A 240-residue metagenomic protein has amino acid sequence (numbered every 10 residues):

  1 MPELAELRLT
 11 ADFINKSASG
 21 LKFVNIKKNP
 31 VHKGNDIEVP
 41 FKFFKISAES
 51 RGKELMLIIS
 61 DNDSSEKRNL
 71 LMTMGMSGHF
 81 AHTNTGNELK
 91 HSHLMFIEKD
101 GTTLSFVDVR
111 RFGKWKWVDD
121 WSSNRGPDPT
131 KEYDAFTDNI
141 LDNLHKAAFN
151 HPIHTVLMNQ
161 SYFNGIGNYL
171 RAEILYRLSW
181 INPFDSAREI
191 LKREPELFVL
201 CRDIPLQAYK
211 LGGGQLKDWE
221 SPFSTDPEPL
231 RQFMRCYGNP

Functional and structural regions predicted by a protein language model:
M1-W115: Gly/Gly-Pro- and Ser/Thr-rich, intrinsically disordered tail segments characteristic of DNA damage-repair and tolerance
L7, F43-I59, L89-H91, V118-E132 (+3 more regions): A broadly tuned "polar low-complexity/structure-edge" signature
K22-F41, E49, M56, S65 (+1 more regions): Basic, nucleic-acid-binding surfaces and adjacent catalytic neighborhoods in DNA/RNA-processing proteins
S65-W180, F184, E189-K192: Phosphate/anion-contacting hairpin/loop surfaces
